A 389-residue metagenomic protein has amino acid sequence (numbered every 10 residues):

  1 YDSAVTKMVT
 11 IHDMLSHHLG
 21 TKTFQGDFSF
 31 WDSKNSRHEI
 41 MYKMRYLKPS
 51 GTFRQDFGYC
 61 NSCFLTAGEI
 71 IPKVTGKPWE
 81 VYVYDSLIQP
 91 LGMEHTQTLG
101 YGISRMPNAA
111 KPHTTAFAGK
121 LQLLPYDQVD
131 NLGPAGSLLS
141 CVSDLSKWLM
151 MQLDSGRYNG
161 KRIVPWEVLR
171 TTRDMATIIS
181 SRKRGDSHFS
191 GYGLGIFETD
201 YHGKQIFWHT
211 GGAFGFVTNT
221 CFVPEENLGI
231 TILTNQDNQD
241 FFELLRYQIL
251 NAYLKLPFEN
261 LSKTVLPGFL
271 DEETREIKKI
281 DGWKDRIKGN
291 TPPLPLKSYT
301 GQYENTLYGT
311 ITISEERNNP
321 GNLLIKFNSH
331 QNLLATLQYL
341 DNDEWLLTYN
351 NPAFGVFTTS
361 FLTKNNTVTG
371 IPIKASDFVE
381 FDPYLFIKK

Functional and structural regions predicted by a protein language model:
Y1-N61, G68, T75-P78, D85 (+2 more regions): Active-site-proximal loop and beta-strand segments within enzyme catalytic domains
K7, C63, C141-D144: An acidic site on a long C-lobe helix of protein kinase domains
I40-M41, Q97, P112-T114, D174 (+2 more regions): Alpha-helix boundary/capping detector
N61-S62, F241: Short acidic alpha-helix initiation/capping motifs at coil-to-helix transition points, especially at protein N-termini
P72-D85, Q89, L123-K389: Catalytic loop of the DD-peptidase/beta-lactamase superfamily, centered on the K-T-G motif and neighboring
H95-Q97, E259: Short, surface-exposed acidic
